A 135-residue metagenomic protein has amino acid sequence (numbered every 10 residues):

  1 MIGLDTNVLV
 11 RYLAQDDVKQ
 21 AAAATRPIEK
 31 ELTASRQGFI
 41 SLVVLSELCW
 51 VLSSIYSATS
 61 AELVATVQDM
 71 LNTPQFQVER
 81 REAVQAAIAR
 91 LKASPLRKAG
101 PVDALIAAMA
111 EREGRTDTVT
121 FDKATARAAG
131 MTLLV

Functional and structural regions predicted by a protein language model:
M1-I40, I55-V64, V135: Short, well-structured N-terminal submotif of metal-dependent ribonuclease cores
L4, F39-I40, V78, P101 (+1 more regions): Short beta-strand scaffold positions
V10, C49, S53, Q68-L71 (+1 more regions): Amphipathic alpha-helical segments within well-ordered protein domains
S35-R36, L96, R115: Short, high-confidence coil segments that cap the C-terminus of an alpha-helix and link into the following beta-strand
L42, Q68-S94: Acidic catalytic patch
V44, A83, L105-I106, A124-T125: Alpha-helix capping/helix-boundary segments
Q68-M70, E79, S94, K98 (+2 more regions): Internal alpha/beta domain cores that form substrate/cofactor-binding pockets in large enzymes and binding proteins
A107-V135: Acidic, PIN/NYN-like endoribonuclease modules and their adjacent C-terminal/linker elements
